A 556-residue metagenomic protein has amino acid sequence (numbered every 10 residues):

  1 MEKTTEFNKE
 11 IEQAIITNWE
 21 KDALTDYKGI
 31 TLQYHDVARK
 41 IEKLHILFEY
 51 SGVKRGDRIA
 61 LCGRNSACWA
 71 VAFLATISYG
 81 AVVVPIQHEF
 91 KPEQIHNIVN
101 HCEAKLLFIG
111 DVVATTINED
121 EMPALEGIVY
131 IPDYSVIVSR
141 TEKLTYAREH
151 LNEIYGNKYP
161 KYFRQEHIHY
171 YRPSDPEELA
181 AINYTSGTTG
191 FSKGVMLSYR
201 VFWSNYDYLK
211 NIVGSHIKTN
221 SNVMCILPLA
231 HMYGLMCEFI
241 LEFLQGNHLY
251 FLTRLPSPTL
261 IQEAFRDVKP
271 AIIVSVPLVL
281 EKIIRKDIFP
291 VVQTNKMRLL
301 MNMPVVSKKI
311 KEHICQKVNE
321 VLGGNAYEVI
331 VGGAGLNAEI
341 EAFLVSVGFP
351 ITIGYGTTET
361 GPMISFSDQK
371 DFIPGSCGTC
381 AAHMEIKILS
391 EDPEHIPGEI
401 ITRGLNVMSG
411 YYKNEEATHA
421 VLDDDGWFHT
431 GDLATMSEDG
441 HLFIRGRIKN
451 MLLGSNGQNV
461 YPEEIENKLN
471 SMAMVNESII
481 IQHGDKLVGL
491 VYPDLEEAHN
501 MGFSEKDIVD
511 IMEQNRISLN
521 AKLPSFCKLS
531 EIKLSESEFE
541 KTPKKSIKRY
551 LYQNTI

Functional and structural regions predicted by a protein language model:
W19, E149-Y184, F191, H216-N222: Conserved pre-ATP/AMP-binding loop-to-beta segment of ANL
D22-G52, D57-S66, A70-L74, K91-H96 (+1 more regions): Conserved AMP-binding/adenylate-forming core of the ANL superfamily
Q33-H35, Y171, A180-Y206: Conserved AMP-binding A3 loop
S51, S78-N157, D485: Structural core segment of the AMP-binding/adenylate-forming
W203-N222, A230-Q316, N325, P350: Conserved AMP-binding/adenylation subdomain of ANL enzymes
Y250-L252, V329, L336-E391, H395-G398 (+2 more regions): Conserved ATP-binding loop and adjacent catalytic segment of the adenylate-forming AMP-binding
C380, E394-G454, S471: Conserved ATP-binding/catalytic segment of the ANL
L452, E477-V488, R516-I556: Conserved C-terminal "lid"/linker of ANL adenylate-forming enzymes
